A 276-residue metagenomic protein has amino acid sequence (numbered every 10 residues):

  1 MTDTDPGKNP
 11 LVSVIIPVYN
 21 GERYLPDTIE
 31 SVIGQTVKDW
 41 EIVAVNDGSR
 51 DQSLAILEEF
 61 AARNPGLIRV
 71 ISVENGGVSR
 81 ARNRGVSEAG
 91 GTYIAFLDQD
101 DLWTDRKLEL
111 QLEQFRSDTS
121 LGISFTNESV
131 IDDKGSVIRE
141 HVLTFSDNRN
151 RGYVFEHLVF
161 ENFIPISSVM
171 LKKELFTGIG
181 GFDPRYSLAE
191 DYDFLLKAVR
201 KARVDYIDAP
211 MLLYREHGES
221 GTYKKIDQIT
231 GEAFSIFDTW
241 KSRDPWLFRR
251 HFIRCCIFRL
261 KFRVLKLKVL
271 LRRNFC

Functional and structural regions predicted by a protein language model:
M1-I33: N-proximal low-complexity "stem/linker" segments adjacent to membrane-targeting elements
V14, S87, T126, T144-I236: Conserved nucleotide-sugar donor-binding catalytic segment
R23-P26, D51-F60, L102, R106: Acidic helix N-cap motif at the loop->helix transition within catalytic regions of sugar-transfer enzymes
S31, K38, N46-A55, D98: A conserved acidic beta->alpha catalytic loop
V73-A89, L110, Y153: Glycine-rich, basic loop-to-helix element that forms the pyrophosphate-binding segment of sugar-nucleotide handling
I94: Short aromatic/hydrophobic "clamp" motif used to bind/position activated sugar donors
D98-L102, N127: The conserved acidic donor/metal-binding loop of glycosyltransferases
R106-R139: Conserved donor NDP-sugar-binding/catalytic core segment of glycosyltransferases
